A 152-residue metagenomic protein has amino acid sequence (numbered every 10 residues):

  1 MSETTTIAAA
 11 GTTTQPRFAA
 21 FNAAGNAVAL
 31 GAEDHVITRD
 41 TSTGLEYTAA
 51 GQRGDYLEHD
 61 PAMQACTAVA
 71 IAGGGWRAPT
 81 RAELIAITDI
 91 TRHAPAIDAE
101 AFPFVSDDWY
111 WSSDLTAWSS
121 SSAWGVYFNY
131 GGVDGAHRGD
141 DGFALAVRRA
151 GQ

Functional and structural regions predicted by a protein language model:
M1-R77, R81-Q152: Glycine-aromatic-enriched surface loops/turns that form tight recognition elements
